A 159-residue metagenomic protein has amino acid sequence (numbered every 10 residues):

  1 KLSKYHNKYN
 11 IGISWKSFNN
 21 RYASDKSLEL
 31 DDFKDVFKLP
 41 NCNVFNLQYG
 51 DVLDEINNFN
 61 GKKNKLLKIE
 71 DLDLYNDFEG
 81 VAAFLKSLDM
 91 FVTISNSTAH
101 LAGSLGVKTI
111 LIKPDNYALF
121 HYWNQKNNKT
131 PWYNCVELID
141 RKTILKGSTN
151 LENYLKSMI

Functional and structural regions predicted by a protein language model:
K1-I159: Catalytic machinery of carbohydrate-active enzymes, primarily nucleotide-sugar-dependent glycosyltransferases
